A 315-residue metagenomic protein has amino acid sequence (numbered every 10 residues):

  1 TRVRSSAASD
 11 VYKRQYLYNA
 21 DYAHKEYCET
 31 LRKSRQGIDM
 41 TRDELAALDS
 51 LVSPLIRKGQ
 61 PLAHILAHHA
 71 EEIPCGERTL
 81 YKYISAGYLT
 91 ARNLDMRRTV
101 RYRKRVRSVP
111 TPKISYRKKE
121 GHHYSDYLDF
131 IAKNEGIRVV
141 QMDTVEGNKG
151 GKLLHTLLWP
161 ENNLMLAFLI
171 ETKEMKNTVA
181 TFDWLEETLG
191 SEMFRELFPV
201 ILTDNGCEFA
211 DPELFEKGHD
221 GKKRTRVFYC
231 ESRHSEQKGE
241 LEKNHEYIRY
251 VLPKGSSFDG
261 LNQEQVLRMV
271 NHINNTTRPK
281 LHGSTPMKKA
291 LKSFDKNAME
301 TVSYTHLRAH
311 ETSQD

Functional and structural regions predicted by a protein language model:
T1-A8, Y12, H306-D315: Single conserved hydrophobic/aromatic residue that forms the stacking wall/gate of nucleotide- or nucleobase-binding
S9-V52: Basic, short loop/linker segments at the boundary and entry of helix-turn-helix/winged-helix-like folds
I56-H69: Short, charged amphipathic recognition helices of the HTH superfamily and cognate SANT/SANTA-like modules
C75-A132: Basic, flexible linker segments flanking DNA-binding modules in nucleic acid-interacting mobile-element proteins
H122-M165: An active-site-proximal beta-strand-loop segment
G147-G150, A167-E192: Active-site beta-loop-alpha junctions of metal-dependent nucleic acid enzymes, especially the RNase H-like/DDE
T203-N205, A210-G218, V227-Y250, D259-N271: RNase H-like two-metal-ion nuclease catalytic core shared by retroviral integrases and related mobile-element nucleases
K254-R308: C-terminal domain-tail junction helix/linker
